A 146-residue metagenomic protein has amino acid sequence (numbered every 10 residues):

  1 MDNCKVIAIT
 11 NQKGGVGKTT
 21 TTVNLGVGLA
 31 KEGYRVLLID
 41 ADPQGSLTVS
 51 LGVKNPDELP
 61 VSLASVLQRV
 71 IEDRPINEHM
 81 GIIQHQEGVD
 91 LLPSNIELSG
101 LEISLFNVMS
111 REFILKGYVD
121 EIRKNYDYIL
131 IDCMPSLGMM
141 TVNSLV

Functional and structural regions predicted by a protein language model:
M1-V146: P-loop NTP-binding core
